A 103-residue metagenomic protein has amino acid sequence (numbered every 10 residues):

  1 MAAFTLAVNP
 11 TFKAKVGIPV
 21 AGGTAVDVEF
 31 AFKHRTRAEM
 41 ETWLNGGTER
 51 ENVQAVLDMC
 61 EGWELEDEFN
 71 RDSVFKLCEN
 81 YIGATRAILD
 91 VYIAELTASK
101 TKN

Functional and structural regions predicted by a protein language model:
M1-N45: Short, charged/polar N-terminal "headpieces" of proteins
L44-N103: Acidic, low-complexity intrinsically disordered segments
